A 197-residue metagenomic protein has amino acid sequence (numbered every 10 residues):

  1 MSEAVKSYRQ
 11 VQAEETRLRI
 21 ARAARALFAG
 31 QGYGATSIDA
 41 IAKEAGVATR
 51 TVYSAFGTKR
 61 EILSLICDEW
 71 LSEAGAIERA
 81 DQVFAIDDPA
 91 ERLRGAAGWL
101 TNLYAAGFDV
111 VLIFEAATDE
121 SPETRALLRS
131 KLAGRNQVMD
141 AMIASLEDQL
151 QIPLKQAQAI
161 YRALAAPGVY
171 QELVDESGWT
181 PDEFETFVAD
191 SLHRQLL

Functional and structural regions predicted by a protein language model:
M1-Q31, A35-E61: Basic, helix-initiating cap at the start of DNA-binding domains
A13, R17, C67, A97 (+3 more regions): Amphipathic, non-transmembrane alpha-helical scaffold segments
Y33, F56, A116-E120, L164-P167: Short helix-capping/turn signature of helix-turn-helix
I38, D68-A74: Short, basic, alpha-helical segments at the C-terminal edge of helix-turn-helix-like DNA-binding modules
A55, L65, F187: Residues in the recognition helix of alpha-helical DNA-binding motifs
K59-E61, L65, E78-A106: Hydrophobic alpha-helical connector segments
G98-I113, P122-D148, K155-A159, D190-L196: Amphipathic alpha-helical packing segments from all-alpha helical-bundle domains
L146-S191: Hydrophobic/aromatic-rich alpha-helical bundle segments in the mid-to-C-terminal region
